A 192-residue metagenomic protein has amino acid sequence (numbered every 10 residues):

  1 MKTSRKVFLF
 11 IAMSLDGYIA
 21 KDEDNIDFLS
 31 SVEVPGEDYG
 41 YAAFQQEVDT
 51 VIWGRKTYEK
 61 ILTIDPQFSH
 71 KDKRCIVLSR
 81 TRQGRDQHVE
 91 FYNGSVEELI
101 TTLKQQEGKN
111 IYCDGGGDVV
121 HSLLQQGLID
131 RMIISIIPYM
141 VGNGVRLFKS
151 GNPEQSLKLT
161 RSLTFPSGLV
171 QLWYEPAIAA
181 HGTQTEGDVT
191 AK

Functional and structural regions predicted by a protein language model:
M1-K192: Enzymes that bind and transform nitrogen-containing heteroaromatic metabolites
